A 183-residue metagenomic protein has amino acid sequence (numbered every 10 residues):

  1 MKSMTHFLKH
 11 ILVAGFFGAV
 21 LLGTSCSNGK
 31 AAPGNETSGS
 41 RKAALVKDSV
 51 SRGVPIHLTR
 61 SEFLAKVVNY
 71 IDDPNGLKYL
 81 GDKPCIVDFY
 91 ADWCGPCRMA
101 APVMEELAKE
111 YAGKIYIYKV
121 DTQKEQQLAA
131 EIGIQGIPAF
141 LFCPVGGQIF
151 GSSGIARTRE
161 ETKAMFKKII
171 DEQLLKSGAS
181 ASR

Functional and structural regions predicted by a protein language model:
M1-S61, I170-R183: N-terminal targeting signals for export/organelle localization
L58-K83: A short beta-strand-turn-helix
D82-C85, F89-W93, G136: Short pre-active-site segment immediately N-terminal to redox-active cysteine/selenocysteine motifs in thiol-based
D82-C85, G113-I115, V145: Loop/turn elements at helix/coil->beta-strand transitions in domains of secreted/extracellular proteins
P84, Q126, I132-C143: Structural micro-motif
F89, A100-A108, A112-Q127, I134: Thiol-based oxidoreductase modules, predominantly thioredoxin-like and allied folds used for disulfide exchange
D92-M99, A139: C-type cytochrome heme c attachment motif
G136, L141-R183: Non-catalytic, surface beta->alpha helical segment in thiol-disulfide oxidoreductase systems
